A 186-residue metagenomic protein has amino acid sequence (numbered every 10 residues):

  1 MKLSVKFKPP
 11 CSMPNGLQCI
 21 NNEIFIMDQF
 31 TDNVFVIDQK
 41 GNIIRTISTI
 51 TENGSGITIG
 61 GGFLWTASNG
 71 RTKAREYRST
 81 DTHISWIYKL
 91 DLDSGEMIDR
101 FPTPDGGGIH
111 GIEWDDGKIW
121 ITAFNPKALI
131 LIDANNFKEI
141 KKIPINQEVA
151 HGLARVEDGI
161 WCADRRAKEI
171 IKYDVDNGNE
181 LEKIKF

Functional and structural regions predicted by a protein language model:
K2-K8, N42-I47, E96-P102, K138-P144 (+1 more regions): A short beta-strand motif characteristic of beta-propeller blades
F7-I20, I50-G62, A67-T72, T103-D116 (+1 more regions): Beta-rich, blade/repeat-based domains predominating in secreted/periplasmic proteins but also intracellular
I20-N21, F30, G60, H83 (+4 more regions): Short loop/turn segments that connect beta-strands within the blades of beta-propeller domains, predominantly WD40
I26-F30, T66-T82, I121-P126, C162-A167: Conserved beta-strand positions in repeat-built beta-propeller and related beta-rich domains
Q29-G41: Beta-propeller domains
N33-F35, S85-Y88, A128-I130, E169-I171: A short loop-to-beta-strand structural motif that recurs across blades of beta-propeller domains
D38-N42, D91-G95, D133-F137, D174-G178: Short loop/turn segments that connect beta-strands within beta-propeller blades
T122, L129-A134, K138-I143, V149-H151 (+1 more regions): Solenoidal tandem-repeat scaffolds enriched in leucines and small polar residues
